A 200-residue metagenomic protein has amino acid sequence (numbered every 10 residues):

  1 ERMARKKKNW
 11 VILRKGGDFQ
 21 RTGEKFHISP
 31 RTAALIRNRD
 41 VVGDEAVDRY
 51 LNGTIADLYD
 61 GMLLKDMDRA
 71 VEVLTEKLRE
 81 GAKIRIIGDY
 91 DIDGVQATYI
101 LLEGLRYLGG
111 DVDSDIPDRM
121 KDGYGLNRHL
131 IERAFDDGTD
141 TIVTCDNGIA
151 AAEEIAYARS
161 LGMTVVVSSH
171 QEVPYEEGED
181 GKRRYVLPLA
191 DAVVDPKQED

Functional and structural regions predicted by a protein language model:
E1-D200: Replace "Mg2+/Mn2+-dependent" with "divalent metal-dependent
